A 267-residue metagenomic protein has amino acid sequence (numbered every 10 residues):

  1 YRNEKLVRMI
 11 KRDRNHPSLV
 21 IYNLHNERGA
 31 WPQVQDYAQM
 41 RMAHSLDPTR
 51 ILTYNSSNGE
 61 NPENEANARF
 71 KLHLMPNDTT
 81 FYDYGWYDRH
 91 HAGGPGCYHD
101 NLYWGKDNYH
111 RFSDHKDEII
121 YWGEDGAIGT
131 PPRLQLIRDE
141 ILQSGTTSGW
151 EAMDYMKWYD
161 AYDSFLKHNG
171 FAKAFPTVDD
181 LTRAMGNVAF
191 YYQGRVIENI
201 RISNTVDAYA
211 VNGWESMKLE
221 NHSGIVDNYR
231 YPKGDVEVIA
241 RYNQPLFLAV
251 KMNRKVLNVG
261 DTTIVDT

Functional and structural regions predicted by a protein language model:
Y1-E215, N221-D227: Substrate-binding/catalytic cleft of secreted carbohydrate-active enzymes, primarily glycoside hydrolases
L46, I197, S203, N212-D266: Aromatic-rich peripheral "rim/lid" segments of glycoside hydrolase catalytic domains that contact and position glycan
